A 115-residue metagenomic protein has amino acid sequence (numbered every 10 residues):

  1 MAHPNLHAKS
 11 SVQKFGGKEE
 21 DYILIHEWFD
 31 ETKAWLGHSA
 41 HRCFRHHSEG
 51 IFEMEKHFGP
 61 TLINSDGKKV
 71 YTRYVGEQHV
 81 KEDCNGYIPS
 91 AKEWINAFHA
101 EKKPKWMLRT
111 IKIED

Functional and structural regions predicted by a protein language model:
M1-D115: N-terminal membrane-targeting hydrophobic helices
